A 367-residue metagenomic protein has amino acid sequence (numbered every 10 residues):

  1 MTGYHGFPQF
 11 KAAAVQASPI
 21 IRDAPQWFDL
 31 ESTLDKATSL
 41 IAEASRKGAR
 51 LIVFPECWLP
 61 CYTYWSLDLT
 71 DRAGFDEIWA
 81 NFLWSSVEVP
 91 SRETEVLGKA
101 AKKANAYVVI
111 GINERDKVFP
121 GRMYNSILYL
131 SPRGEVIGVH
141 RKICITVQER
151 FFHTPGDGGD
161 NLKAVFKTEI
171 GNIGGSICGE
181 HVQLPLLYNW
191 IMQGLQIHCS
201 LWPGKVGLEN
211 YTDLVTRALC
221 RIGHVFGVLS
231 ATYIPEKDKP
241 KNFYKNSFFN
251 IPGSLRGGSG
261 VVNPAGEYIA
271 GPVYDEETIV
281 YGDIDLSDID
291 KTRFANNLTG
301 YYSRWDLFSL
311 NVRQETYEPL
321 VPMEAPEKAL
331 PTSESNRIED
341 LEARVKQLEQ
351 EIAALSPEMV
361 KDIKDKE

Functional and structural regions predicted by a protein language model:
T2-A12, V165-G174: Beta-strand-turn-beta hairpins that frame and shape the catalytic cleft of phosphate-ester-processing enzymes
G3, A231-E367: C-terminal beta-strand edge segments of enzyme domains
P19-E31: Acidic/histidine-rich helix-loop elements that form or flank divalent-metal/phosphate-binding sites at the catalytic
L30-L34, S39-R133, G204-G223: Cys-nucleophile CN-hydrolase/nitrilase-fold catalytic domain and related Cys-dependent amidase chemistry that acts on
V89, E93-E95, K99, R115-I197 (+2 more regions): Active-site catalytic loop in hydrolytic enzyme cores
I110-I112, N125-Y129, A164, S259-V261 (+1 more regions): Short beta-strand scaffold segments in enzyme catalytic cores
